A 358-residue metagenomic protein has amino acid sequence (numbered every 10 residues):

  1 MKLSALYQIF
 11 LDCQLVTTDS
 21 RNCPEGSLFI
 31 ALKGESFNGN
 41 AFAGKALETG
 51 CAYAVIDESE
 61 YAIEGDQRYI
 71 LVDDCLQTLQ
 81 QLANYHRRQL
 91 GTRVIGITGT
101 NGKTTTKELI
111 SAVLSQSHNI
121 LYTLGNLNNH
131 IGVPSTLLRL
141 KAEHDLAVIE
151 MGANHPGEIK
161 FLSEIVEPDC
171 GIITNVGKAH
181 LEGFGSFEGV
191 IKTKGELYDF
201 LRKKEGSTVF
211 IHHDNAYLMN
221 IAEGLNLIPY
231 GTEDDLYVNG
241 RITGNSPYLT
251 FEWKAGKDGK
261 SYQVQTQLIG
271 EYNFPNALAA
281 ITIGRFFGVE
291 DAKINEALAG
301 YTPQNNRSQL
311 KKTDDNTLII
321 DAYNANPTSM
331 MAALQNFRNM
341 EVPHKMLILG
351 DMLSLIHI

Functional and structural regions predicted by a protein language model:
M1-Q81, Y85, N339-M340: N-terminal leader/targeting and accessory segments in enzymes
L3, D57-G65, I172-T317, V342-P343: Acidic, Mg2+-coordinating active-site environments of NTP-dependent enzymes
G26, I56, I149, I211 (+2 more regions): Active-site flanking residues adjacent to catalytic metal/cofactor-binding acidic residues
Q77-H213, Y217-L225: Phosphate-binding loop of NTP-binding sites
N306, Y323-A332: Glycine-rich phosphate/pyrophosphate-binding beta-alpha loops
I356-I358: Conserved small/polar residues in nucleotide/adenosyl-binding loops
